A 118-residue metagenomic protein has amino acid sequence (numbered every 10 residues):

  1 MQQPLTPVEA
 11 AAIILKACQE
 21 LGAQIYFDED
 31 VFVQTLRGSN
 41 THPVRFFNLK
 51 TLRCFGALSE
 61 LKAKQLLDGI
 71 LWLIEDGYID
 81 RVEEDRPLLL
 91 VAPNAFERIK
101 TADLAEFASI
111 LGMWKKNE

Functional and structural regions predicted by a protein language model:
M1-E118: Accessory DNA-binding and partner-docking regions appended to nucleic-acid-acting proteins, especially the terminal
